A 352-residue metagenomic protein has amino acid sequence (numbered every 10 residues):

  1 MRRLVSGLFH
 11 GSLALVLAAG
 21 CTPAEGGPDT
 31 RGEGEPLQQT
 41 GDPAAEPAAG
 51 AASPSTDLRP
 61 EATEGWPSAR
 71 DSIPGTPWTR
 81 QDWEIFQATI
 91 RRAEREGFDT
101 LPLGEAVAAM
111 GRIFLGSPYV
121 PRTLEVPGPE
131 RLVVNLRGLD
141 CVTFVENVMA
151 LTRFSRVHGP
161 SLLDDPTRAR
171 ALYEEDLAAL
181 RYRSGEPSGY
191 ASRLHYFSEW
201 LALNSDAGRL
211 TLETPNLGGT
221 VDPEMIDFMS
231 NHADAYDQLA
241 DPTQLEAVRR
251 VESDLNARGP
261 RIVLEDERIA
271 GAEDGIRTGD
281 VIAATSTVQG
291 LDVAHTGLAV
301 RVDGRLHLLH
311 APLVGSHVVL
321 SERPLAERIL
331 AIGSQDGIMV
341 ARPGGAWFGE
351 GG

Functional and structural regions predicted by a protein language model:
M1-S12: Bacterial N-terminal signal peptides that target proteins for export
A18-G20: C-terminal motif of bacterial Sec signal peptides marking the signal peptidase cleavage site
T22-E25: Bacterial signal peptide processing site
P28-W66: Post-signal peptide N-terminal segment of mature Sec-exported envelope proteins
D57-T143, R153: Cationic-aromatic interfacial patches
F114-N256, R301, H310-L313: Acidic/His-rich structured neighborhood in mature extracellular/periplasmic domains
G275-I276: Short, well-ordered loop/turn sites that connect or cap secondary structure elements
G279-G352: C-terminal soluble interaction/assembly domains
